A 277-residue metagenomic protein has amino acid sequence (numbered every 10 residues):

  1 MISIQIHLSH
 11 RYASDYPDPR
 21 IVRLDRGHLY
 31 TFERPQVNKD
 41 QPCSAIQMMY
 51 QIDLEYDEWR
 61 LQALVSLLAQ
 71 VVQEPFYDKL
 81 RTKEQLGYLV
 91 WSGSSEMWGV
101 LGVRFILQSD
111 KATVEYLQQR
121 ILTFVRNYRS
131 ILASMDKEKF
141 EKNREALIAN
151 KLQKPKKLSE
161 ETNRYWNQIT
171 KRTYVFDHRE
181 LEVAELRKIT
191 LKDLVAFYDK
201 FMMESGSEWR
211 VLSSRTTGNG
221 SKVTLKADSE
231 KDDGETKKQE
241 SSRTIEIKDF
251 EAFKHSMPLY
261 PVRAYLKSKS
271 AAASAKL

Functional and structural regions predicted by a protein language model:
M1-D40, A45-Q51, K139-L277: C-terminal regions of mature proteins
M1-S3, L117-V125: Short amphipathic alpha-helices in soluble, non-transmembrane regions that often serve as interface/regulatory elements
L24-D25, D40-Q47, L54-L61, W98-R104 (+2 more regions): Short acidic (Asp/Glu) and glycine-rich catalytic loops that position anionic groups and cofactors
Y30-P35, S44-L54, A69-K111, S130-S134: A structural supersecondary motif
Y56-R60, A112-Q119, K222-K226: Short, conserved charged micro-motifs
Q70, E74, K83, T123-I131 (+4 more regions): Structured segments of extracytoplasmic/periplasmic soluble domains in secreted or envelope-associated proteins
S95-G102, V114, Q118, R129 (+2 more regions): Long, C-terminal catalytic modules of enzymes
